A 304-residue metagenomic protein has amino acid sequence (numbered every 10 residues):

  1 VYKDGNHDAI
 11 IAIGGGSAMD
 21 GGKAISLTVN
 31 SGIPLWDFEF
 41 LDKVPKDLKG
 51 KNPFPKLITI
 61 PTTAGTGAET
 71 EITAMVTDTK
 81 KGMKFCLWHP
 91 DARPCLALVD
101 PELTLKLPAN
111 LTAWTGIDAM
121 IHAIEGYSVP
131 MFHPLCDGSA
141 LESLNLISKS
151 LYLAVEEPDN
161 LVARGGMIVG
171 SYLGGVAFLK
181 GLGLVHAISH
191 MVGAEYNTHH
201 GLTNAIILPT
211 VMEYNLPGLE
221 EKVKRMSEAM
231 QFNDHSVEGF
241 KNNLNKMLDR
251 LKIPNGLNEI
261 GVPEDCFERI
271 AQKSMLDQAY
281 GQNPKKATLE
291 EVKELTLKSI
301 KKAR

Functional and structural regions predicted by a protein language model:
V1-A9, L257-N258, K286: ATP/NTP phosphate-donor binding region
K3-P101: Glycine/threonine-rich beta-strand-loop-alpha-helix active-site module that forms ligand/phosphate-binding
G65, Y172-N204, D277-G281: Glycine-rich phosphate/pyrophosphate-binding beta-alpha loops
I72-K180: Carboxylate- and glycine-rich phosphate/diphosphate-binding segment that chelates Mg2+/Mn2+
P130-S139, A154-G166, K180-V185, V237-F240 (+3 more regions): Flexible, glycine/charged-enriched surface loops at secondary-structure junctions
E195-C266: Gly/Pro-rich interdomain helix-loop hinge
E264-R304: Short, amphipathic C-terminal "tail helix"
